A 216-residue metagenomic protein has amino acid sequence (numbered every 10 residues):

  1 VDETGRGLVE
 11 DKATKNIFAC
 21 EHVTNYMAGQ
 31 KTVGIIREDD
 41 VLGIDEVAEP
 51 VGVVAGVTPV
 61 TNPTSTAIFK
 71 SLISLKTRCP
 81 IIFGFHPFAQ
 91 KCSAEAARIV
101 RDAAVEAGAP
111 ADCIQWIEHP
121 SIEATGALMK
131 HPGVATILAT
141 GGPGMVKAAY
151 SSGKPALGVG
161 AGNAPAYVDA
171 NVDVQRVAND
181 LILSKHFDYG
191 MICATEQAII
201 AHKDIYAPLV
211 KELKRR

Functional and structural regions predicted by a protein language model:
V1-L42: N-terminal Rossmann-like NAD(P)+-binding subdomain of aldehyde/semialdehyde dehydrogenases
Y26-A103, A107, S152-A156, N163-A164 (+1 more regions): Conserved small-residue-rich beta-alpha loop and adjacent elements that most often cradle the phosphate/pyrophosphate
A28-E46, I114-V134: A structured beta-alpha segment of the ubiquitous adenosine-cofactor-binding alpha/beta core
I44-P50, L75, E106-P110, A127-P132 (+5 more regions): Solvent-exposed alpha-helices and their adjacent loops that cap or buttress functional pockets in soluble metabolic
K76, V146-R216: ALDH superfamily catalytic-core signature
F83, Q115-E118, L138-G141, L157-V159 (+1 more regions): General beta-strand structural signal in soluble alpha/beta enzymes
H119-E123, P143-M145, N163: Short acidic loop-to-helix transition motifs that present clustered carboxylates
